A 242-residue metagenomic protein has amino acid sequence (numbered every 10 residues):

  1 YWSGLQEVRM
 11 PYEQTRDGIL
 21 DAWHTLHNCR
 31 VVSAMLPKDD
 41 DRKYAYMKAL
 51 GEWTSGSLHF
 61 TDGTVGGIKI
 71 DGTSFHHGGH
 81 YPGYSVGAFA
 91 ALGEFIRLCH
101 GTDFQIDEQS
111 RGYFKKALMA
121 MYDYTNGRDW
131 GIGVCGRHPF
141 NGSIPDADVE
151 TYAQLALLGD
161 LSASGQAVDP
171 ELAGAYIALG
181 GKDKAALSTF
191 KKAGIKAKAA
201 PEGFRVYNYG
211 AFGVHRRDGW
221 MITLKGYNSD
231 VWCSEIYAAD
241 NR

Functional and structural regions predicted by a protein language model:
Y1-N241: Extracellular polysaccharide-recognition and catalytic grooves
